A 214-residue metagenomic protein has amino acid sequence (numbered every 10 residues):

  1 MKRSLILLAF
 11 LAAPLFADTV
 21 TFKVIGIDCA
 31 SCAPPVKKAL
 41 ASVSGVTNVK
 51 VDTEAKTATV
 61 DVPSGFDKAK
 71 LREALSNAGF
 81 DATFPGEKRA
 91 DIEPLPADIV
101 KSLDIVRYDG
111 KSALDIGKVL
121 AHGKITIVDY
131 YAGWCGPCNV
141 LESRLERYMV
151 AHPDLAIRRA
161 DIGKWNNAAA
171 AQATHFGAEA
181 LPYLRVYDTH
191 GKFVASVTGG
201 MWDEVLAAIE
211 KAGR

Functional and structural regions predicted by a protein language model:
S4-L15: Sec-dependent N-terminal signal peptides
A17-D18, I105-I125: A short beta-strand-turn-helix
K23-K70, N77: N-terminal targeting signals for Sec/Tat export/insertion, comprising classic cleavable signal peptides
I25-D28, G123-T126, Y130-W134, A180: Short pre-active-site segment immediately N-terminal to redox-active cysteine/selenocysteine motifs in thiol-based
K37-V43, P137-A151: Typically the conserved alpha-helix immediately C-terminal to a functionally engaged Cys/Sec in thioredoxin-like
V51-T57, Y130, P153-A168: Thiol-based oxidoreductase modules, predominantly thioredoxin-like and allied folds used for disulfide exchange
E73-S76, A180, V186-R214: Non-catalytic, surface beta->alpha helical segment in thiol-disulfide oxidoreductase systems
N77-V106: N-proximal helix/coil linker or "cap" segments that precede and/or mark the start of modular domains
